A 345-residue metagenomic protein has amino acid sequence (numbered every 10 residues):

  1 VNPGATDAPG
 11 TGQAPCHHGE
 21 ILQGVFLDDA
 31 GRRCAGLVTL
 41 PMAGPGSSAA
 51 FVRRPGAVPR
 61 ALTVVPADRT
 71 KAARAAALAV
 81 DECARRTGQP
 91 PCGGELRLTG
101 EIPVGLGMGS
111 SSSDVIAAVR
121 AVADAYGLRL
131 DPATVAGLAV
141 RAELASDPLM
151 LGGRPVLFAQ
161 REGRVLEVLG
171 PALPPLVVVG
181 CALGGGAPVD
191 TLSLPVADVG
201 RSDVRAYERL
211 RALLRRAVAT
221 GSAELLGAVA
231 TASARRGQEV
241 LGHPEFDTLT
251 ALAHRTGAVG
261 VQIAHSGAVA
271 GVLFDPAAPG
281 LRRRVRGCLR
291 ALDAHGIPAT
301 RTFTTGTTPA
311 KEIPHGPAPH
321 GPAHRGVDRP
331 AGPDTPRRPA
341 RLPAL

Functional and structural regions predicted by a protein language model:
V1-L106, G321, A331-G332, P336-L345: ATP-binding N-lobe of GHMP and related small-molecule kinases
R54-G56, G184-A187, S266: Short connector loops/turns at beta-strand edges and beta->alpha or beta->beta junctions
D81, R120-D124, R216: Short glycine/serine- and small hydrophobic-enriched flexible loop segments
E95-R97, A268-L273: A generic structural motif
M108-P132, M150: DPxDG-like acidic metal-binding loop motif
D131-V259, L273-L345: ATP-dependent small-molecule kinase catalytic core of the GHMP/sugar-kinase superfamily and closely related
G260-A264: Short beta-strand
